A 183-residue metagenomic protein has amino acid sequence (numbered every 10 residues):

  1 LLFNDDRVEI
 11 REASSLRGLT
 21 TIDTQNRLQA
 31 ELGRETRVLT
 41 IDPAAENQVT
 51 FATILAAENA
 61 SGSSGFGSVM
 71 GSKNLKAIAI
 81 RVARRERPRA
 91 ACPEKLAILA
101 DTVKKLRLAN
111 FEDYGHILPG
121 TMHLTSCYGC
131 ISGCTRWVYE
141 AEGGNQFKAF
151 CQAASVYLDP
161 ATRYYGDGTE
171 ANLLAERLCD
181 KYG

Functional and structural regions predicted by a protein language model:
L1-G183: Intrinsically disordered, low-complexity segments enriched in small residues
